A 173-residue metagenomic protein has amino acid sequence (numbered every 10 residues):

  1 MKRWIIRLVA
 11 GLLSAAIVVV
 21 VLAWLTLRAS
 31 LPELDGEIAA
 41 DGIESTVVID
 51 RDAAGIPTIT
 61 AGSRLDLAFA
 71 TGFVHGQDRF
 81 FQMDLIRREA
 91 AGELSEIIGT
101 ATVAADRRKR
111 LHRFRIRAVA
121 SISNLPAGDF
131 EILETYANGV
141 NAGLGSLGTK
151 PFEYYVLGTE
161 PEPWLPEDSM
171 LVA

Functional and structural regions predicted by a protein language model:
M1-I17: N-terminal Sec-pathway targeting helices
G11, W24-A173: Substrate-recognition/specificity elements adjacent to catalytic centers across diverse enzyme folds
A15-L25: Hydrophobic alpha-helical membrane-insertion segments, chiefly the h-region of N-terminal signal peptides
